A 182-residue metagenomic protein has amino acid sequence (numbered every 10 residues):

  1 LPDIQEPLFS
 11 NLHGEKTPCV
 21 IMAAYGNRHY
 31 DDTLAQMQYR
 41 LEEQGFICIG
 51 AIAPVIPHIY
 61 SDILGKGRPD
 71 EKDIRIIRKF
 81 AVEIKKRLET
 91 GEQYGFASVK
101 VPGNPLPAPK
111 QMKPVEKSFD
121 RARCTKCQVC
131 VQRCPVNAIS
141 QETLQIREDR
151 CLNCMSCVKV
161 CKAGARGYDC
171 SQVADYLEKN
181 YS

Functional and structural regions predicted by a protein language model:
L1-P114, D169-Q172, Y176: FMN-binding flavodoxin-like domain, especially the glycine-rich phosphate-binding loop
A24-N27, C124, C151: Short, surface-exposed acidic/glycine-rich loop or hinge patches that mediate macromolecular interfaces
G95-V99, Q111-A122, K126, V131-Q132: Reductase modules of NAD(P)H-dependent flavoproteins
F119, T125-I146, L152, S156-V173: Iron-sulfur cluster-binding cysteine motifs and their immediate structural context in ferredoxin-like electron-transfer
E178-S182: Active-site-proximal loop/hinge segments that shape catalytic or ion-binding/gating pockets
